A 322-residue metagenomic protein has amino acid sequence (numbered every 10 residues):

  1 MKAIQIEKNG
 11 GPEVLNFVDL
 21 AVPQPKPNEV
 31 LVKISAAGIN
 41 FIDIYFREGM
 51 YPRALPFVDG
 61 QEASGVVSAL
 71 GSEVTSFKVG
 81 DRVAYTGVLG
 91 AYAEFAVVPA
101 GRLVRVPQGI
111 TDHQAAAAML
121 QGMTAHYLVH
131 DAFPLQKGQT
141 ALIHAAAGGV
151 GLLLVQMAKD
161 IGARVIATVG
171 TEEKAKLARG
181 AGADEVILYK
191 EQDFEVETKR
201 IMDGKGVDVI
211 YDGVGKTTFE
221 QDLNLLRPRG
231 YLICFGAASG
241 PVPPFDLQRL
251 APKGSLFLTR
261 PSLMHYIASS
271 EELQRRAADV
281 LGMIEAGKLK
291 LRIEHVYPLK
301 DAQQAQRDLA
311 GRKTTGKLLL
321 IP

Functional and structural regions predicted by a protein language model:
A21-G38, E48-G90: Glycine-rich beta-strand-centered segment in the early N-terminal region that forms part of a ligand/cofactor-binding
Y45, Y85-A147: NAD(P)H dinucleotide-binding glycine-rich loop of Rossmann-like/cofactor-binding domains, especially the beta1-alpha1
R82, T140, R164, G230-Y231 (+1 more regions): Short glycine-centered segments of the SAM/dcSAM-binding site in methyltransferase folds
V150: Hydrophobic/small residue at the entry helix of a nucleotide-binding pocket
K159-T218, S269-E272: Adenosine-nucleotide cofactor-binding segment
V169-E172, T217-K288, P322: Glycine-rich phosphate-binding loop and adjacent beta-alpha segment of Rossmann(oid) nucleotide-cofactor-binding
S270-P322: C-terminal hydrophobic helical "lid"/dimerization subdomain of Rossmann-like NAD(P)H-dependent oxidoreductases
